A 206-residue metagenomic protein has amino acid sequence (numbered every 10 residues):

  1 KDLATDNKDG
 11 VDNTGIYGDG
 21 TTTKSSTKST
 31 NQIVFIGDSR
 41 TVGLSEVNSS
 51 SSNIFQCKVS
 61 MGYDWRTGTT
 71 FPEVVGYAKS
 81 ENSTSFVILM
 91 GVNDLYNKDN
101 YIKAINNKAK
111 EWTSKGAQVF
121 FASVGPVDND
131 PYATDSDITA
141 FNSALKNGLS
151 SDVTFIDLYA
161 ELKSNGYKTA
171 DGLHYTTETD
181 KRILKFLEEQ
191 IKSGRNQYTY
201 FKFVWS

Functional and structural regions predicted by a protein language model:
K1-V34, G194-S206: N-terminal secretory targeting modules
T27-A104, D130: Conserved SGNH/GDSL esterase-like catalytic core that processes O-acyl groups on lipids and polysaccharides
V34, V87, Q118-F120, T154: A structural signal for isolated positions on well-ordered beta-strands in alpha/beta enzyme cores
S49-S50, S114, S150: Short, well-ordered coil/turn elements that cap or connect secondary structure elements
L89, A122-V124, Y159: A cross-family glycoside hydrolase active-site/sugar-binding cleft signature
N93, E111-T139: Active-site segments of SGNH/GDSL-like serine hydrolases that catalyze O-acetyl group transfer/hydrolysis on lipids
D99-K108, D135-N142: Charged helix-capping and loop-helix junction motifs
D130-S206: Catalytic His-Asp segment of secreted/periplasmic serine-dependent ester chemistry enzymes
